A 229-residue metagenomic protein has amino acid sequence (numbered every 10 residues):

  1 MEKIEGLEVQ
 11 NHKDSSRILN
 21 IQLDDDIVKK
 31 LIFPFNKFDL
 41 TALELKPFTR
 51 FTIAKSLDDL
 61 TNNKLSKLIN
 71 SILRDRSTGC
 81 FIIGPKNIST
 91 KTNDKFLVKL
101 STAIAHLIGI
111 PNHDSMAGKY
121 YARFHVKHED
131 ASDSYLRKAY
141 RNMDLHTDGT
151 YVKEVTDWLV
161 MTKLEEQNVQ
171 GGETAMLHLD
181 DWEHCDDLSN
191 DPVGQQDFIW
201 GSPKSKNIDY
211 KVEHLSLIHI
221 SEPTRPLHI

Functional and structural regions predicted by a protein language model:
M1-T61, R76-S77, R123-S221, R225: Active-site environment of non-heme Fe oxygenases that use a 2-His-1-carboxylate facial triad
N63-L73: A short, acidic, amphipathic alpha-helical segment used as a generic capping/interface helix at domain edges
K64, T92-L100, I104: Short amphipathic alpha-helical segments
T78-K91, L100: N-terminal, charged low-complexity regulatory/assembly segments
F81-P85, D114-M116, V160-T162: A structural signal for short, well-ordered beta-strand segments and their strand-loop junctions that often border
I88-K95, V169-Q170: Short, surface-exposed beta-strand/loop "edge" segments at domain boundaries and coil↔beta transitions
I104-Y135: A gly/proline- and charged-residue-enriched helix-loop-helix capping module
